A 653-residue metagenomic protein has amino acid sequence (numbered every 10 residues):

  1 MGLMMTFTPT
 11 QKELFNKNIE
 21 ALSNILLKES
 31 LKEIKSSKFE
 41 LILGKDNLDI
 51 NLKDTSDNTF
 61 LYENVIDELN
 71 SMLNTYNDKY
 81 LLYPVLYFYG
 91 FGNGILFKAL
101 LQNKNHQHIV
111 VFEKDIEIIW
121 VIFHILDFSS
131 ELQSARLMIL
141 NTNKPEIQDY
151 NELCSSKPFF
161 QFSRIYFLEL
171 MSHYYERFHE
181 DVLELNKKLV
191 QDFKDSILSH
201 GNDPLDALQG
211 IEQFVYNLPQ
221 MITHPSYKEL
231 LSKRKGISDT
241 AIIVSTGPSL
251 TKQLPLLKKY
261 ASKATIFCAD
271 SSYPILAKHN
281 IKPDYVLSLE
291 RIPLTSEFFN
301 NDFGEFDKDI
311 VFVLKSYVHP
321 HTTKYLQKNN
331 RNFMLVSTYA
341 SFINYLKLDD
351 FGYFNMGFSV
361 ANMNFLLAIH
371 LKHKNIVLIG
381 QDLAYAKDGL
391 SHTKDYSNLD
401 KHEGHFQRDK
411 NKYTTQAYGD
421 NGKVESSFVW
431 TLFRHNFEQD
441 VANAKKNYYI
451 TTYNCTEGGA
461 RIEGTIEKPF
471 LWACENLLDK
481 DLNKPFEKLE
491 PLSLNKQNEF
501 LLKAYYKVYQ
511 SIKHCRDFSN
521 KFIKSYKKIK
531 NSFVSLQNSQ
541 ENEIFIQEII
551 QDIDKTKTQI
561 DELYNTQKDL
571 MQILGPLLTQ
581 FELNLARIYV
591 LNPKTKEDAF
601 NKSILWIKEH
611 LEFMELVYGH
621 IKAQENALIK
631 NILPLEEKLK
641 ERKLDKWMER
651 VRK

Functional and structural regions predicted by a protein language model:
G2-A241, P248-T265, P274-K278, Y285 (+4 more regions): N-terminal donor/sugar-recognition subdomains of glycan-related enzymes, prototypically the membrane-proximal stem
H106, P283, H373-I376: Proline-aspartate-enriched helix->loop->beta-strand connector
F112-K114, T142, A269, L289 (+4 more regions): Generic beta-sheet signal
V244, Y260-K263, F267, L289 (+3 more regions): Alpha-helix capping and helix-loop boundary segments enriched in small/acidic/polar residues
S245, L276, L378-G380: Short, conserved catalytic/metal-binding motifs centered on acidic residues
K263-Y273, K278-Y325, S337-Y339, L346-K347 (+2 more regions): Catalytic or ion-translocation cores adjacent to nucleophile or general acid/base/metal-coordination motifs in diverse
P320-I379, L383: Active-site/ligand-binding-proximal alpha/beta "capping" segment
N355, N364-A442, Y448-Y449, C455-W472: Catalytic cores of enzyme domains
